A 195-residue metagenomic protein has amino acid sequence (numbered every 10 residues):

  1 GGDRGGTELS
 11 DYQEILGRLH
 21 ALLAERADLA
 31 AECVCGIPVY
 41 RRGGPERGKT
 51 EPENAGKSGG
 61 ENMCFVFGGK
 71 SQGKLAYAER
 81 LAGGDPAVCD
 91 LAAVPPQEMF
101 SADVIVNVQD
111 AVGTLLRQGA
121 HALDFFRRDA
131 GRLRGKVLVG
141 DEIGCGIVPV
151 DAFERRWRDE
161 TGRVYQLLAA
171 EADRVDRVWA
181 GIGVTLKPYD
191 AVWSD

Functional and structural regions predicted by a protein language model:
G1-E53, K57, Q118-D195: Replace "adjacent to P-loop NTPase cores in ATP/GTP-dependent enzymes" with "adjacent to NTP-binding cores
L19, L23, S71, D110-T114: ASCE RecA-like P-loop NTPase motor cores that couple ATP hydrolysis to mechanical translocation on nucleic acids
A30-E32, M63-F65, D85-V88, V104 (+1 more regions): Conserved beta-strand scaffold positions in the cores of enzyme catalytic domains, especially in NTP/NDP-utilizing
P38, Q72-G73, A111-V112, G183: Glycine-rich nucleotide phosphate-binding loop and flanking beta-alpha elements of Rossmann-like dinucleotide-binding
E61-A93: Glycine-rich P-loop/Walker A and Walker A-like loops and their local beta1-loop-alpha1 context in P-loop NTPases
F65-F67, F100, F125-F126, F153: Phenylalanine-focused residue identity feature
P86-L138: Conserved nucleotide-sensing/catalytic segment adjacent to the nucleotide-binding pocket in NTP-handling enzymes
